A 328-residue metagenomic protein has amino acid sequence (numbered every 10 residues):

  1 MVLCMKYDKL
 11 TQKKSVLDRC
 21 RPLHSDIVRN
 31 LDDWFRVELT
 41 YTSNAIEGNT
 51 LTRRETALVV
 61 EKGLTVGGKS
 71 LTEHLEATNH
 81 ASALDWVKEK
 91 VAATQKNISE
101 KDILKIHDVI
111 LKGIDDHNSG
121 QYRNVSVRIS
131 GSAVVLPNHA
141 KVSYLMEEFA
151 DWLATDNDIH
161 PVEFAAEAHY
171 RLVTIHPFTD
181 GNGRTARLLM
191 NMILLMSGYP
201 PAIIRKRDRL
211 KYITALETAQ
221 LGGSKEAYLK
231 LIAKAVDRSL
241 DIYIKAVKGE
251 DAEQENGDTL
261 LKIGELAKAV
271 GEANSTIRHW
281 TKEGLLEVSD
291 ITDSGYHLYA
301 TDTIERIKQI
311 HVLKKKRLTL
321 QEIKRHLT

Functional and structural regions predicted by a protein language model:
M1-D180, R184-V288, T292-H297, R306 (+3 more regions): FIC/Doc superfamily catalytic core
A300: Aromatic-rich, solvent-exposed beta-strand/loop patch
